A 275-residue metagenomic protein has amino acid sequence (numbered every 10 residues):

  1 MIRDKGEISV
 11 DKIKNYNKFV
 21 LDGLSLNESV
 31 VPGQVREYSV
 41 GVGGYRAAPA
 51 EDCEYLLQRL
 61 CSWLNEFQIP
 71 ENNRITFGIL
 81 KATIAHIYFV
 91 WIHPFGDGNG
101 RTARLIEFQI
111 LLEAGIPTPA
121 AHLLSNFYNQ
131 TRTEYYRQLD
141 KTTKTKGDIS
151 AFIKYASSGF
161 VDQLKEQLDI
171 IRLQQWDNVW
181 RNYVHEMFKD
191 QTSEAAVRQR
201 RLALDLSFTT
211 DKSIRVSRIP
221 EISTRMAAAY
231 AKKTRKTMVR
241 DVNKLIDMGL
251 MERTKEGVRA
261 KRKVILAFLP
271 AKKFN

Functional and structural regions predicted by a protein language model:
M1-D97, R101-N275: FIC/Doc superfamily catalytic core
